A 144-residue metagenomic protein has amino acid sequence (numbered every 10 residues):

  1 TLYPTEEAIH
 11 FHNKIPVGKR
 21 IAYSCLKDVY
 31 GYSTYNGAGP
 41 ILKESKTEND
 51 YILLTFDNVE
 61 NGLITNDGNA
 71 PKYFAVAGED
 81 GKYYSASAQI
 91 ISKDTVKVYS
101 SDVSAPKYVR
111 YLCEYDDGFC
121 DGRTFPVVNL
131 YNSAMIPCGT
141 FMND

Functional and structural regions predicted by a protein language model:
T1-R20: Conserved, well-structured interaction surfaces
L2, E7, D28, Q89 (+1 more regions): Functionally constrained cores in energy, signaling, and assembly domains
P4, G18, G31, N132-M135: Glycine-centered flexibility motif
P16, K27-P71, Q89-I90: Surface beta-strand/loop "capping" patches
Y23: Catalytic cores of soluble, metal-dependent hydrolases
V59-D144: C-terminal beta-sandwich/jelly-roll accessory domains of carbohydrate-active enzymes
